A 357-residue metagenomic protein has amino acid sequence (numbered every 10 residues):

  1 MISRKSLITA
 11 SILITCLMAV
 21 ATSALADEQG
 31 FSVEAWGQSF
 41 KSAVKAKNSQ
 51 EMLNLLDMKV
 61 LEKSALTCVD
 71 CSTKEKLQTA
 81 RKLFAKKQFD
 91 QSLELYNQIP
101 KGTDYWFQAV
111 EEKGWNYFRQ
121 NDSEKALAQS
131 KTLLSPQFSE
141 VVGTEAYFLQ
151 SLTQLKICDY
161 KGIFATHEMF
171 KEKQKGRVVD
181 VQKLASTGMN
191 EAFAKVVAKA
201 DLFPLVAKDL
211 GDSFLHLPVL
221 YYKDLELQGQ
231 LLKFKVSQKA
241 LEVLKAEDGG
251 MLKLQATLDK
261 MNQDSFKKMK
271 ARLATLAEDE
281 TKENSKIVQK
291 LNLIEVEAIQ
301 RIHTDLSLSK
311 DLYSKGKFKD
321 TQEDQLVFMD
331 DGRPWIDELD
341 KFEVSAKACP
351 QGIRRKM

Functional and structural regions predicted by a protein language model:
Q29-S32, W36-A43, M52-L55, D159-M357: Extracytoplasmic/secretory-pathway proteins
F31, V60-V69, N97-Y105, T132-E140 (+1 more regions): Solenoid-like repeat scaffolds
G37-K41, L77-Q78, E112, F148-L149 (+1 more regions): "A position-specific structural signal for the A-helix of alpha-solenoid helical repeats
